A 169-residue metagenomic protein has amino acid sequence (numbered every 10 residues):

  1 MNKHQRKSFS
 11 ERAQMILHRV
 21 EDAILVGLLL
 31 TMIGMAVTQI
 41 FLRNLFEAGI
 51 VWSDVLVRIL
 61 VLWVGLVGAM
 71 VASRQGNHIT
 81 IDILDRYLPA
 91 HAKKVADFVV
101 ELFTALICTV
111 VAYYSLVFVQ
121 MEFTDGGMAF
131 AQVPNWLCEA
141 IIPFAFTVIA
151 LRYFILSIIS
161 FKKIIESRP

Functional and structural regions predicted by a protein language model:
M1-P169: Alpha-helical transmembrane segments and membrane-interface helix-loop junctions in multi-pass membrane proteins
